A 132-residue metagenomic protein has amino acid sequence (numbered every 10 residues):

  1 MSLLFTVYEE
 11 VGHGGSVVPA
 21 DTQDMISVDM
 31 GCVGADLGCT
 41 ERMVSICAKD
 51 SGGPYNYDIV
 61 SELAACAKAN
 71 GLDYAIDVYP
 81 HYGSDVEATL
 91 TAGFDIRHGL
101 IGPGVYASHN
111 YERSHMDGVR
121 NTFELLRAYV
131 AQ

Functional and structural regions predicted by a protein language model:
M1-D50, V86: Acidic/histidine-rich catalytic neighborhood of metal-dependent amide-processing enzymes
V44-Q132: Active-site-adjacent substrate-binding region of metalloamidase/peptidase-like peptide-processing proteins
